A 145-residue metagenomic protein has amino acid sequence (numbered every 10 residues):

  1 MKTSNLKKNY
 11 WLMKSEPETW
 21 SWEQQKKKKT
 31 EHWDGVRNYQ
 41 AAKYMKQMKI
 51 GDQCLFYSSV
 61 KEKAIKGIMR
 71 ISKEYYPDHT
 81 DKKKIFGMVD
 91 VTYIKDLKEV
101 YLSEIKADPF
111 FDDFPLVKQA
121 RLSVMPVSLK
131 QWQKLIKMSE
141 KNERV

Functional and structural regions predicted by a protein language model:
M1-K49, E140, V145: Compositionally biased, charged N-terminal/linker segments
E18-W20, K98, K134: Short, acidic Gly/Pro/Ser/Thr-rich loop/turn segments
W20-E23, K63-K66, H79: Short acidic/glycine-rich loop or secondary-structure boundary segments that cap or lie
Q24, V100-I105, I136-M138: Short, charged, solvent-exposed linker or helix-capping segments at domain edges/interfaces that act as flexible hinges
Y57-K63: Short, charged beta-turn/beta-strand-edge "cap" motif at the junction between a beta-strand and an adjacent loop
K66-M125: Aromatic- and Lys/Arg-enriched surface recognition patch
V127-V145: Charged phosphate-binding loop/patch that engages nucleotide di/tri-phosphates or the phosphate backbone of nucleic
